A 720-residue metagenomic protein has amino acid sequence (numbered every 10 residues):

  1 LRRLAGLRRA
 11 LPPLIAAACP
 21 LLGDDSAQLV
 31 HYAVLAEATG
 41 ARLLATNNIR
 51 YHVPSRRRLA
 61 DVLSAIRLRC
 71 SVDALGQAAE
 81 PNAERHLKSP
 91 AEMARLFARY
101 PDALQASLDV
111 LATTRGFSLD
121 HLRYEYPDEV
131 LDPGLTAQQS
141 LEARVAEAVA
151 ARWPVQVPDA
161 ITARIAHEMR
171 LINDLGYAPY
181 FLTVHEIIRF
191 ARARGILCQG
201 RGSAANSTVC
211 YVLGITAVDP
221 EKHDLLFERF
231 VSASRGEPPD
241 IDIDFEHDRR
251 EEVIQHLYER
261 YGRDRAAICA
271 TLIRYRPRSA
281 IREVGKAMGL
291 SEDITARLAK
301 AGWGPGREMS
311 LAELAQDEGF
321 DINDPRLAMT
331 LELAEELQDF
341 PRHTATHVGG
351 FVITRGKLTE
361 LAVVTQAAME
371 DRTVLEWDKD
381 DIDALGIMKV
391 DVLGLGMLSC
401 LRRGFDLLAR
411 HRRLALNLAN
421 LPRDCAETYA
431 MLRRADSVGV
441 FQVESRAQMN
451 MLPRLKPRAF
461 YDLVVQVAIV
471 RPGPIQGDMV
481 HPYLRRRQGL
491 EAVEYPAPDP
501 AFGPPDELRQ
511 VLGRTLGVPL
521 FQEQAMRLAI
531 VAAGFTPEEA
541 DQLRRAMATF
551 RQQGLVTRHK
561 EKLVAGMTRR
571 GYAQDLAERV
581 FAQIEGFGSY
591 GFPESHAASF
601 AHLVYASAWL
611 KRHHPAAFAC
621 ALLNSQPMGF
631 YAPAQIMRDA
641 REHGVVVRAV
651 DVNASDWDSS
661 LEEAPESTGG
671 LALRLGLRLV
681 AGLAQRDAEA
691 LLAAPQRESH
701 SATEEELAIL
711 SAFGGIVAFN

Functional and structural regions predicted by a protein language model:
L1-A60, R95-A98, A143, E147-A150 (+1 more regions): Domain-core and long-helix interface of multi-subunit machines
L11, T39, L111-T114, Y261 (+1 more regions): A structural signal for short coil/turn segments at secondary-structure junctions
P12-I15, F117, R265, I294: Short, structured loop/turn "capping" segments at alpha-beta junctions
I15-A18, R42-T46, S118-H121, G200 (+3 more regions): A structural signal for short, well-ordered beta-strand segments and their strand-loop junctions that often border
L43-A45, R123, L141, Q542: Conserved acidic, metal-coordinating active-site core of Asp-based, Mg2+-dependent phosphoryl-transfer enzymes
I49-S71, E237, I241-I243, L622: Short alpha-helix plus adjacent loop in nuclease-associated cores
Y51, A83-E84, L131-N720: Noncatalytic, beta-rich nucleic-acid-contacting surfaces in large DNA/RNA-processing enzymes
R58-S140, A694, E704, F713 (+1 more regions): Active-site or pore-adjacent capping/gating segments
